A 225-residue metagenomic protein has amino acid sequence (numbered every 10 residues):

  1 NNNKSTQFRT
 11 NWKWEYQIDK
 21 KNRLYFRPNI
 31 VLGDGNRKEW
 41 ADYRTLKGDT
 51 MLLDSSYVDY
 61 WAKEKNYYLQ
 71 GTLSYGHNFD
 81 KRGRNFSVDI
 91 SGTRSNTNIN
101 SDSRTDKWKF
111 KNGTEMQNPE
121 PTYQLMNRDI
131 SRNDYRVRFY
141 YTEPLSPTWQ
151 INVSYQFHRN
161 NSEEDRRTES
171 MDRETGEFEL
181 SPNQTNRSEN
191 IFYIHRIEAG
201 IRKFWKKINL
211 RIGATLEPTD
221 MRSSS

Functional and structural regions predicted by a protein language model:
N1-S225: Primarily recognizes Gram-negative and organellar outer-membrane beta-barrels
